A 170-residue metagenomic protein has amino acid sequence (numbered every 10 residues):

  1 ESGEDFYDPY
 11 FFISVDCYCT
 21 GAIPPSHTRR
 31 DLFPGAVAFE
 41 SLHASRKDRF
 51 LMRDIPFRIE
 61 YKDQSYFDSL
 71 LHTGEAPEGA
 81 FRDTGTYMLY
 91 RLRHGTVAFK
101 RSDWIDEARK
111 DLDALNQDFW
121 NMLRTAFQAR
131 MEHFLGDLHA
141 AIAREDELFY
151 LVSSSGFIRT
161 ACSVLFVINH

Functional and structural regions predicted by a protein language model:
E1-P24: Active-site nucleotide-donor binding segment shared across nucleotidyl transfer reactions
Y7, F149-Y150: Short, surface-exposed helix-loop/turn micro-motifs enriched in polar/charged residues
T20-A22, S26-F39: Glycine/small-residue-rich interface belts in oligomeric ring/scaffold proteins and their assembly partners
P34-I142: Conserved NTP/Mg2+-binding pocket subregion across the NTase superfamily
R124-Q128, V152, N169: A short, ordered amphipathic alpha-helix with a cationic face
G136, A143, C162-H170: Charged/polar positions within long, soluble alpha-helices
I142-F149: Short helix-adjacent coil turns
S154-R159: Small-residue-rich helix-loop
